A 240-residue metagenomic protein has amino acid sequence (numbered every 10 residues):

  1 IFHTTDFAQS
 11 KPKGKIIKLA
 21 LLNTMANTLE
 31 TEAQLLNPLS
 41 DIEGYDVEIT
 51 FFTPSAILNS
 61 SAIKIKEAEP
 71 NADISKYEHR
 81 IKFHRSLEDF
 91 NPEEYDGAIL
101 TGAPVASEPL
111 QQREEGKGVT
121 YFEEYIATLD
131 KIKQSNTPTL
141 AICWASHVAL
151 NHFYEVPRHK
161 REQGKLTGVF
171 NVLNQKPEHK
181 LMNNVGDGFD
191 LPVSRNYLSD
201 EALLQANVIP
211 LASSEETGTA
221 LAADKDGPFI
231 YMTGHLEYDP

Functional and structural regions predicted by a protein language model:
I1-L58, I63, E88-F90, E94 (+2 more regions): Amide-donor transfer/coupling interface in amidating biosynthetic enzymes
S40, L58-S75, Q111-T120, Q134 (+1 more regions): Intrinsically disordered, low-complexity coil segments
A68-E93: Glycine-rich, highly charged phosphate/nucleotide-binding loops
I74-E78, E115-V119, V169-F170, G188 (+1 more regions): Short, flexible loop segments at the rims of nucleotide/cofactor-binding pockets, characterized by
F83-S86, V119, A223: Secondary-structure junction/capping motif
G97: Short, Asp-centered acidic motifs that coordinate Mg2+ and/or phosphate in catalytic or ligand-binding sites
L100-K176: Cysteine-nucleophile active-site neighborhood
